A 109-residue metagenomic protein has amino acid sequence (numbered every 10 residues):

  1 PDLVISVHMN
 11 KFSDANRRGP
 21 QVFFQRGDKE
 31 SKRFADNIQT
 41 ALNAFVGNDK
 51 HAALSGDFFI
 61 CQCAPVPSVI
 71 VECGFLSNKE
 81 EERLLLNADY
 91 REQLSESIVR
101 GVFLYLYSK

Functional and structural regions predicted by a protein language model:
P1-K109: Active-site-proximal helix/loop segments of hydrolytic enzymes
